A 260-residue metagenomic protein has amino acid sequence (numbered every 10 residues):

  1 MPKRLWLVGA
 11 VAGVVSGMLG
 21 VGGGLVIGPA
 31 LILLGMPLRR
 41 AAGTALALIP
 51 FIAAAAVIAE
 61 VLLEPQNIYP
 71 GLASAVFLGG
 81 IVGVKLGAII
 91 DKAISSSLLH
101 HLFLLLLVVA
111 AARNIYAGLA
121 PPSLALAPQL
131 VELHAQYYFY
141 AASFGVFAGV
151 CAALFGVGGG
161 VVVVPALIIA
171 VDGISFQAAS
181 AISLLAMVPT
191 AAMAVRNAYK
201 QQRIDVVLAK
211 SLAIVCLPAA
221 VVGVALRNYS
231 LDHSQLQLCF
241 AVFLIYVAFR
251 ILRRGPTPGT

Functional and structural regions predicted by a protein language model:
M1-G13, I32, I58-L154, I169 (+1 more regions): Juxtamembrane transmembrane-helix boundary motif
M1-R39, T44: Hydrophobic, helix-prone linear segments
V15-G24, C151-V161: Short helix-coil transition sites and intra-membrane helix breaks within transmembrane domains of multi-pass
I27-R40, V162-A178: Interfacial segments of multi-pass membrane proteins
A42-L46, L104, A181: Conserved glycine-rich helix-kink/hinge and helix-boundary motifs of the Major Facilitator Superfamily
A45-I49, A73, F77, S183-M187 (+1 more regions): Short hydrophobic/aromatic, small-residue-rich stretches within specific transmembrane helices of secondary active
A47-A56, L185-A192, P218-A219: Membrane-embedded alpha-helical segments of transport systems, primarily multispan ion/solute transporters
